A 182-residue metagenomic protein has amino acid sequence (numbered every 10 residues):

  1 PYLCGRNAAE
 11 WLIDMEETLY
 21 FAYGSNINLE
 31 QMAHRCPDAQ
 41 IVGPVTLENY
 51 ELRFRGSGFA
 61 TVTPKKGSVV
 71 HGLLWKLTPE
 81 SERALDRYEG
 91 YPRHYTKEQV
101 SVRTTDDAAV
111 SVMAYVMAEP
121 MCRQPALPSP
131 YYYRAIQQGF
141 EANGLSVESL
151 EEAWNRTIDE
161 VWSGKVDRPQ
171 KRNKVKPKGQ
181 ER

Functional and structural regions predicted by a protein language model:
P1-D14: Short, Lys/Arg-enriched N-terminal segments with co-localized hydrophobic residues within the first ~10-30 amino acids
D14-R182: Glycine-aromatic micro-motifs
